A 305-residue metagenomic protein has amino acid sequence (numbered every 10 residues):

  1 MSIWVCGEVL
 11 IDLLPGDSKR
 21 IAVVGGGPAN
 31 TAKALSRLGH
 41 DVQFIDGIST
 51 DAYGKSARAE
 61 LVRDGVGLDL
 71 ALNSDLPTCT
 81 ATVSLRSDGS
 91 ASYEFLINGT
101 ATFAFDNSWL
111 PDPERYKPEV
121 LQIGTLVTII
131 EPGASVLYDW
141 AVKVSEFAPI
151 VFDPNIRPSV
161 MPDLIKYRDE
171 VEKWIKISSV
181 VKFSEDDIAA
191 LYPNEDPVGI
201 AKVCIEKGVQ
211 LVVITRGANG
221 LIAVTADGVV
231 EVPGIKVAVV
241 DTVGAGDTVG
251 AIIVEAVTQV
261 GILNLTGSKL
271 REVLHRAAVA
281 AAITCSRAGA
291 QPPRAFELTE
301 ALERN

Functional and structural regions predicted by a protein language model:
M1-W4, E60-V62, L68, S90-V229 (+2 more regions): Ribokinase/PfkB-type carbohydrate-kinase core domain
S2-I3, G16-S90, I97-A104, R304: Substrate-binding N-lobe of the ribokinase-like
E8, D46-T50, N155: Cofactor-binding loop segments of dinucleotide-utilizing enzymes, especially the Rossmann-like FAD- and NAD(P)+-binding
V9, G27, L126, P154 (+1 more regions): Active-site metal-binding loops of divalent metal-dependent hydrolases
C79, T125-I129, A281, R287-A290: Glycine-rich phosphate/pyrophosphate-binding beta-alpha loops
K143, P193-N305: Conserved phosphate-binding/catalytic region of the ribokinase-like
